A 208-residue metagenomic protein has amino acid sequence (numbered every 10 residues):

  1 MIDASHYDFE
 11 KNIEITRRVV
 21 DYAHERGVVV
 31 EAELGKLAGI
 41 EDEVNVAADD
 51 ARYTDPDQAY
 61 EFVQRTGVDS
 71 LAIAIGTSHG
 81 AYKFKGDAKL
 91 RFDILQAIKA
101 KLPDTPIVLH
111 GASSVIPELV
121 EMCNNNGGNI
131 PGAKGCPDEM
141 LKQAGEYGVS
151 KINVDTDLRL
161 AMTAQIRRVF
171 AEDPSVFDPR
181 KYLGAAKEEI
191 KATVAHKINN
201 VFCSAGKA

Functional and structural regions predicted by a protein language model:
I2-P106, P117-M122, N126-K134, D138 (+5 more regions): Alpha/beta enzyme core
H110-S114: Short catalytic/ligand-gating loop segments at beta-alpha or beta-beta junctions within enzyme catalytic domains
N125, C136-A208: C-terminal alpha-helical cap/extension of soluble enzyme domains
